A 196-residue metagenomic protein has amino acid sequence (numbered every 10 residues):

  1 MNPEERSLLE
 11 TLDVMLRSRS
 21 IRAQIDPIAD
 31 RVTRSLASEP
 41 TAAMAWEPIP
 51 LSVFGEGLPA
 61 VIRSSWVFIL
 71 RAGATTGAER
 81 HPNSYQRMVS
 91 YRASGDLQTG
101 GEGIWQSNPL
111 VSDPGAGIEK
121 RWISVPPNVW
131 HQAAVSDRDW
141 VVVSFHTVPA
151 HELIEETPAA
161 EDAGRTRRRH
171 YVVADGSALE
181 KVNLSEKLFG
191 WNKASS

Functional and structural regions predicted by a protein language model:
M1-I62, L110-G115, K181, K187-S196: A short, N-terminal "cap"/entry segment at the start of jelly-roll beta-barrel domains of the cupin/DSBH fold
W46-I49, Q98-N108: Acidic Ser/Thr/Pro-rich low-complexity disordered segments that often serve as glycosylated linkers/stalks around
G55-P59, T76-P82, M88-V89, A134-V135: Short histidine-centered beta-strand/loop micro-motifs that create catalytic or ligand/metal-coordination sites
S64, S84, V111-S112, E119: Short, solvent-exposed loop/turn positions at domain surfaces that link secondary-structure elements or cap domain
S64-Q86, V125: Conserved short histidine dyad/triad with adjacent acidic residue
A72, H81-G103: Glycine- and acidic-residue-biased ligand/ion/polar-headgroup-sensing regions
G103-G117, W130-S196: Double-stranded beta-helix
K120-V129: Conserved SET/PR-domain catalytic core that frames the SAM/AdoMet-binding pocket
